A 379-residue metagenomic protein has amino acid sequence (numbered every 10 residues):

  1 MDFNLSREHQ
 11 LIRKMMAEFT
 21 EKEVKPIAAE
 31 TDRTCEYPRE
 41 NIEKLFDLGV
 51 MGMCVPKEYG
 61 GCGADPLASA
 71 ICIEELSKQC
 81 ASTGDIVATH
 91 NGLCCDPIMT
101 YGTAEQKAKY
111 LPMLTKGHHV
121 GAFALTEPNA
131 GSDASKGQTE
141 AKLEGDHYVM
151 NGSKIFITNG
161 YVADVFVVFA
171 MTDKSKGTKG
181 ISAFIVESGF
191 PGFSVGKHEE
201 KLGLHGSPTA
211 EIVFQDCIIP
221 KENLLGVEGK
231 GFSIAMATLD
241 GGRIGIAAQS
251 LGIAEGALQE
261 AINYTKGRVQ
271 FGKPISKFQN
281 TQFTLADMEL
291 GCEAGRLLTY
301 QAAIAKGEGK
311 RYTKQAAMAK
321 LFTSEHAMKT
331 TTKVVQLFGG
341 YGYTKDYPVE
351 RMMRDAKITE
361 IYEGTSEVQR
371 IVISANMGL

Functional and structural regions predicted by a protein language model:
M1-T89, Y101-Q106, M113-H118, D133-A134 (+4 more regions): Alpha-helical interface subdomain recognition
G49, I73-S77, A170, V186-P191 (+1 more regions): Short Ser/Thr-interspersed hydrophobic loop/turn segments at strand-loop and sheet-helix junctions that line or gate
A64-D65, D133-S135, N159-D164, G177-G180 (+2 more regions): Short glycine/proline-enriched turns and hinge-like loops at secondary-structure junctions
G92-T100: Helix-loop "lid/cap" segments that line or gate small-molecule binding pockets
L114, N129-S132, F156-N159, D173-S175 (+1 more regions): Short Gly/Pro-enriched turn/cap motifs at secondary-structure boundaries
G117-L125: A short, Trp-centered hydrophobic/proline-enriched beta-strand micro-motif
K136, G189-P220: Flexible, small-/acidic-enriched active-site or ligand-binding loops
D146-H147, N151-V195: A short core secondary-structure module
